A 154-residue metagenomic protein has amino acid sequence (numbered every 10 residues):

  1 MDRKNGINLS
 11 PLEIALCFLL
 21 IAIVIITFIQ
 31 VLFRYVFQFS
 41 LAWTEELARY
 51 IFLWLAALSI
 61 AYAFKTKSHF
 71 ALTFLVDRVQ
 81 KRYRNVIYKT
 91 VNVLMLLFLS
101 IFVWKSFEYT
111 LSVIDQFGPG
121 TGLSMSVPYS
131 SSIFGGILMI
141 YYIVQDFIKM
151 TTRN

Functional and structural regions predicted by a protein language model:
M1-N154: Alpha-helical transmembrane segments and membrane-interface helix-loop junctions in multi-pass membrane proteins
